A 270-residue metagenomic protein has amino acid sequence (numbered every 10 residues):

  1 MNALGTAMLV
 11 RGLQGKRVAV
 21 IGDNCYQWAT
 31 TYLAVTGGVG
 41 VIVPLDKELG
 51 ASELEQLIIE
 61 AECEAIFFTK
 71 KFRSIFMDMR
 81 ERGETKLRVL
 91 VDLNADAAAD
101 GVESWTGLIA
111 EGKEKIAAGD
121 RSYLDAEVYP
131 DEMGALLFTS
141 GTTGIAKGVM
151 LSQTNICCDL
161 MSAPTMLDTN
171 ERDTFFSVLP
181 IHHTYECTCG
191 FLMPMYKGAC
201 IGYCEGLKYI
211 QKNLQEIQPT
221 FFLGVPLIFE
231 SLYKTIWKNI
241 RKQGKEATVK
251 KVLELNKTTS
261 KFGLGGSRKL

Functional and structural regions predicted by a protein language model:
M1-A3, P130, V149-N170, V178: Conserved structural elements of the adenylate-forming
L4-L49: Conserved AMP-binding/adenylate-forming
T6, L49-D78, D159-F176, L207-F221: Conserved ATP-dependent adenylate/AMP-binding module captured primarily in the ANL superfamily
V10, G37-E111: Structural core segment of the AMP-binding/adenylate-forming
G22-C25, D46, E55, T169 (+1 more regions): Conserved AMP-binding
Y32-G38, E60, L192-Y196, Y233: Short hydrophobic alpha-helices that are characteristic scaffold elements of the AMP-binding
D92, K113-F138, I145, D168-T174: Conserved pre-ATP/AMP-binding loop-to-beta segment of ANL
C157-T174, I181-L270: Conserved AMP-binding/adenylation subdomain of ANL enzymes
